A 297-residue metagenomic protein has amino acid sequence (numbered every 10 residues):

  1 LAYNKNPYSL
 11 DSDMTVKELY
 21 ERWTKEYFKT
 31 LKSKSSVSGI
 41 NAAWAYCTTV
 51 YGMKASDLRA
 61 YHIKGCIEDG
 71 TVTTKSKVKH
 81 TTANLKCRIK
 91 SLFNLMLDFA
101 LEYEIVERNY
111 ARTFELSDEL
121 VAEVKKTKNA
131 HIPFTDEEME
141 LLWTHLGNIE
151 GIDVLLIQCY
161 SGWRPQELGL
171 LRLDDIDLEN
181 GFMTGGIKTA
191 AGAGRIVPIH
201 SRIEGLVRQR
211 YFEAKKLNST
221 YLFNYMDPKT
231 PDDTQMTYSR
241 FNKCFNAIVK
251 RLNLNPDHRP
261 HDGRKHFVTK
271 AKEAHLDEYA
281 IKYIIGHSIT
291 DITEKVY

Functional and structural regions predicted by a protein language model:
L1-S12: Short, surface-exposed polybasic/aromatic micro-patch for ligand or macromolecular engagement
S12, E21-I105, D232-R240, D257-D262: N-terminal core-binding DNA-recognition domain of tyrosine site-specific recombinases/integrases
K79-A83, C87-S91, E102, V106 (+3 more regions): Basic, Lys/Arg- and aromatic-enriched nucleic-acid-binding interface segment
H80, K128, G151, E179 (+6 more regions): Exposed loop/turn and edge beta-strand positions of beta-sandwich/beta-sheet ligand-binding modules
N84, E102, L156, Y160 (+3 more regions): C-terminal catalytic core of tyrosine-transesterase DNA break-rejoin enzymes
E115-V121, E138, S161, L170-Q209: Conserved tyrosine-mediated DNA breakage-rejoining catalytic core shared by Y-recombinases
M139, H200-N255: Active-site/catalytic core of tyrosine-dependent DNA strand-transfer enzymes
D175-N180, N255, L276-V296: Short, polar N-cap/turn motifs at the start of nucleic acid-interacting alpha helices
